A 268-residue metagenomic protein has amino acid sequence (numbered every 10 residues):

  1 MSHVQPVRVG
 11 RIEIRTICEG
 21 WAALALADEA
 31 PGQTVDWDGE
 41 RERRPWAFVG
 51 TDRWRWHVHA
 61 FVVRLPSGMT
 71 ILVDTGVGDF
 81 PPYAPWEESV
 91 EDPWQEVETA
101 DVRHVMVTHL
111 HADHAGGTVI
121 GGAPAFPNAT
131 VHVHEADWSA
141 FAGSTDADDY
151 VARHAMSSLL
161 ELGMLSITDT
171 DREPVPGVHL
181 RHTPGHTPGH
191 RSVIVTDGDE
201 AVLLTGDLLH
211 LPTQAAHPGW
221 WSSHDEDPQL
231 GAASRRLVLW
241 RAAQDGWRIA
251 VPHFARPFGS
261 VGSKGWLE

Functional and structural regions predicted by a protein language model:
H3-Q95, S192-L211: Conserved beta-strand hairpin/beta-sheet module of binuclear metal-dependent hydrolase folds, prominently
E19-G20, T75-G78, L110, A136-D137 (+3 more regions): Active-site metal-binding loops of divalent metal-dependent hydrolases
I71-V73, M106, V131, V202-L204 (+1 more regions): Residue-level marker for buried hydrophobic side chains located in beta-strands that build the well-ordered beta-sheet
Y83-P85, G116-A125, V261-G262: Metal-dependent catalytic neighborhoods of phosphoester/phosphodiester hydrolases
E88-R103, A125-H182, L230-G246: Metallo-beta-lactamase
V102-D113: Metallo-beta-lactamase
H111-H114, H179-R191: Active-site glycine- and acidic-residue-rich loops that bind and position anionic ligands or nucleotide-like cofactors
E200-E268: Cap/insert and terminal regions of metallo-dependent hydrolase folds
